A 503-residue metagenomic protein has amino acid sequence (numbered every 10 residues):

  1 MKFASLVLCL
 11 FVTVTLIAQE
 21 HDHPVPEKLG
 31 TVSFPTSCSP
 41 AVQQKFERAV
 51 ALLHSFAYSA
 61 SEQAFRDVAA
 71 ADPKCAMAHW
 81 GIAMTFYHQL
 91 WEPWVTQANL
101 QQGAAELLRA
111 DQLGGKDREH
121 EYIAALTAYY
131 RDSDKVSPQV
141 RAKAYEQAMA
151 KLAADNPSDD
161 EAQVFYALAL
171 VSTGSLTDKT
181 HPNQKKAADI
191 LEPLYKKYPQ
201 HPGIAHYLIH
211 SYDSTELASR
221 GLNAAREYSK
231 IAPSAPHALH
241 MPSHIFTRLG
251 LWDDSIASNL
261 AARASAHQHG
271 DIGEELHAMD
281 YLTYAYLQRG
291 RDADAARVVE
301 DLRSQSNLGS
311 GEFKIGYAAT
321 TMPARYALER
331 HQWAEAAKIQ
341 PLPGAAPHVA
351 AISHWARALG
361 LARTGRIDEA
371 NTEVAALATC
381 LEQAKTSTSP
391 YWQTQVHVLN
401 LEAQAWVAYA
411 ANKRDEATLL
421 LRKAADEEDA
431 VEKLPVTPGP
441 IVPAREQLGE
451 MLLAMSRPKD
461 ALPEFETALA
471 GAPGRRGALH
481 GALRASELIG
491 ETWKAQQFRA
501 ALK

Functional and structural regions predicted by a protein language model:
C38-D67, I123, T127-P138, M322 (+3 more regions): Alpha-helical segment of the N-proximal tetratricopeptide repeat
E47, G81, I123-Y130, F165 (+10 more regions): "A position-specific structural signal for the A-helix of alpha-solenoid helical repeats
L52, F86, A128, L170 (+8 more regions): Residue at a conserved register position within TPR or TPR-like alpha-solenoid repeats
A70-A71, A153-D155, Y195-K197, R226-S234 (+7 more regions): Solenoid-like repeat scaffolds
K74-A76, D117, D159-E161, Q200-P202 (+6 more regions): Residue-level recognition of tetratricopeptide repeat
